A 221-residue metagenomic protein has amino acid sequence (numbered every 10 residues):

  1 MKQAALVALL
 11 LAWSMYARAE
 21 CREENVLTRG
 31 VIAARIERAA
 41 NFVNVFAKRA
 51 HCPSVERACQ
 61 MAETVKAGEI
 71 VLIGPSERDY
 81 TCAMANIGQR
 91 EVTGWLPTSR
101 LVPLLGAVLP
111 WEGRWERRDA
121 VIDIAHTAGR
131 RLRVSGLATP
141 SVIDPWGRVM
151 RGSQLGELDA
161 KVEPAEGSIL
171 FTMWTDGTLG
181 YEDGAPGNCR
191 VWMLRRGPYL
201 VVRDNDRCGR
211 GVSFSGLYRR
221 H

Functional and structural regions predicted by a protein language model:
M1-A4: Positively charged n-region of N-terminal signal peptides that target proteins for export
S14-A17: N-terminal signal peptide c-region/cleavage motif recognized by signal peptidases
A19-M61: N-terminal "mature head" segments of proteins
C21-R29, A58-T98: SH3/SH3-like beta-barrel superfamily modules
N25, A120-T175, V202-S213: N-terminal glycine/threonine-rich, aromatic-flanked beta-hairpin/loop signature
L105-D123, G136, T175, F214-H221: Tryptophan-anchored aromatic micro-motifs
M173-G197: Acidic, glycine-rich flexible loop segments
C189-H221: Hydrophilic extracytoplasmic domains
